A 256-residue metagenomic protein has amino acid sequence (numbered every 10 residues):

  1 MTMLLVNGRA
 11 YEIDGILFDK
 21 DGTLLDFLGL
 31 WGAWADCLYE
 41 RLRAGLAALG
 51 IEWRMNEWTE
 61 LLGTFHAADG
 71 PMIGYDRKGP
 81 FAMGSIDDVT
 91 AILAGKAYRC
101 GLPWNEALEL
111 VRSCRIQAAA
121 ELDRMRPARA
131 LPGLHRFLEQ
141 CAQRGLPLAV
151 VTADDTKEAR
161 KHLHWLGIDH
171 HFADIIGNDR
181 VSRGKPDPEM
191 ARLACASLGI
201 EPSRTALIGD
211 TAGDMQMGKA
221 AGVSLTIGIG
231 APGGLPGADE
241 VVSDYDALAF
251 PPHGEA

Functional and structural regions predicted by a protein language model:
M1-I16, A44, L49, H135-A142 (+1 more regions): Asp-based, Mg2+/Mn2+-dependent phosphohydrolase catalytic module
L5-V6, Y11-P132, R144: N-terminal helical cap/lid subdomain that shapes the substrate entry/recognition surface in HAD-like hydrolases
T23, T152-D154: Conserved phosphate-coupling serine/threonine residues in phosphotransfer and NTP-handling enzymes
R124-R129, A153, R183, T226: Short, flexible loop segments at the rims of nucleotide/cofactor-binding pockets, characterized by
P147-A149, L225: Proline-centered loop/turn at the N-terminus of a beta-strand
